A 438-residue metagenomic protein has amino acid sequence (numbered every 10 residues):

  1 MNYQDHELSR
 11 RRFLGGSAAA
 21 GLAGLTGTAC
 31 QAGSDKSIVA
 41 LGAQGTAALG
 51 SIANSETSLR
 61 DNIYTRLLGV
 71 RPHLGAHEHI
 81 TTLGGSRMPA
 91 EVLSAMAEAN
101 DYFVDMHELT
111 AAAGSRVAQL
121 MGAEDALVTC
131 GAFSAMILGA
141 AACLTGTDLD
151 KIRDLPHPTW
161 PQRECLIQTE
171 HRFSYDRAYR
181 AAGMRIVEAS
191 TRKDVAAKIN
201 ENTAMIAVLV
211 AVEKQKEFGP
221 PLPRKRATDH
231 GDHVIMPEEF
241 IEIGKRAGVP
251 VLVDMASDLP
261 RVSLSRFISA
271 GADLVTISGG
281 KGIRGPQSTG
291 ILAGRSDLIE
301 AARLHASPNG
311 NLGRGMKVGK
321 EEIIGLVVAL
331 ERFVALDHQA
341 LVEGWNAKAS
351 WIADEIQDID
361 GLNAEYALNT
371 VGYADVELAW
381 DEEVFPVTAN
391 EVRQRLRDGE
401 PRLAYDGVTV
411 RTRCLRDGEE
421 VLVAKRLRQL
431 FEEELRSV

Functional and structural regions predicted by a protein language model:
M1-S9: N-terminal secretory signal peptides
L8-T26: N-terminal export leaders
G16-S17, G21, V39-L83, G114-Q119 (+4 more regions): Conserved PLP-enzyme active-site core in the AAT-like
P72-T82, V92-N100, A374-E377: Generic N-terminal amphipathic, Lys/Arg-enriched alpha-helix
P89-A132, A142: Conserved N-terminal alpha-helix of the aminotransferase class I/II PLP-enzyme fold
L330-I352: Structural signature of PLP-dependent enzymes
I356-E432: Conserved C-terminal alpha-helix-loop-beta "cap" of PLP-dependent enzymes that closes/shapes the active-site mouth
